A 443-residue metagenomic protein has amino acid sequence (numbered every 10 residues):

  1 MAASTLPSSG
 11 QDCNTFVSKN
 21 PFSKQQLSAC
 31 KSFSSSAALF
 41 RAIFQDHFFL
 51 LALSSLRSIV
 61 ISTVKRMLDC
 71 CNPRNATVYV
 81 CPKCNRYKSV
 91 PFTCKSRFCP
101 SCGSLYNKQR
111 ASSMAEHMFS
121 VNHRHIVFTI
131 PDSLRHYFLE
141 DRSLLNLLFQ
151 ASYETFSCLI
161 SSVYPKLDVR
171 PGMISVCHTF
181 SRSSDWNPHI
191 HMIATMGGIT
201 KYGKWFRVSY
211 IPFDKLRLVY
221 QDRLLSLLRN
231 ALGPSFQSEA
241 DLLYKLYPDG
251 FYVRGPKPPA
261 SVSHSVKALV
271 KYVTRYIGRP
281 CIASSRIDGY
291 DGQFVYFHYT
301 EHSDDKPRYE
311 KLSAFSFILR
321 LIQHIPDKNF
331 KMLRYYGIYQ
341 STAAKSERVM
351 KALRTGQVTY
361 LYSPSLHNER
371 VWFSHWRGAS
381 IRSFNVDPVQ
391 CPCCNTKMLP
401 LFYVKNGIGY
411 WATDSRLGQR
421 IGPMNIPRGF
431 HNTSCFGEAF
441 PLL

Functional and structural regions predicted by a protein language model:
M1-L443: Beta->alpha loop/short-helix hinge microenvironment recognizer with preference for catalytic Tyr/His contexts
